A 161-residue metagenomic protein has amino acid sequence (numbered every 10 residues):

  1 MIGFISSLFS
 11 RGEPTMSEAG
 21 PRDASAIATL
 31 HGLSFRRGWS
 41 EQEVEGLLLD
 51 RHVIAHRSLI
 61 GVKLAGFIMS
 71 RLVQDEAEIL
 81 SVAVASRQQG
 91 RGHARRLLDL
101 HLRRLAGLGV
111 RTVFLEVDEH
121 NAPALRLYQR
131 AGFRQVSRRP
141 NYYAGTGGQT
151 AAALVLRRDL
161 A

Functional and structural regions predicted by a protein language model:
I2-G3, F114-E116, R134-A151, V155: Conserved catalytic-core motifs of GNAT/GCN5-like acyltransferases
I2-R11, E18-R91, R95-L108, R157-A161: Acetyl-CoA-dependent GNAT
D23, N121, A152: Acidic active-site catalytic centers that drive phospho-/nucleotidyl reactions and related ester hydrolyses
D50, A124, G147-G148: Short Asp/Glu-rich motifs
V62, E119-H120, Y142-Y143: Conserved beta-strand edge residues that scaffold enzyme active sites
A85-D99, A106-L108, T112-V113, D118-R126 (+2 more regions): Conserved glycine-rich acetyl-CoA-binding loop
